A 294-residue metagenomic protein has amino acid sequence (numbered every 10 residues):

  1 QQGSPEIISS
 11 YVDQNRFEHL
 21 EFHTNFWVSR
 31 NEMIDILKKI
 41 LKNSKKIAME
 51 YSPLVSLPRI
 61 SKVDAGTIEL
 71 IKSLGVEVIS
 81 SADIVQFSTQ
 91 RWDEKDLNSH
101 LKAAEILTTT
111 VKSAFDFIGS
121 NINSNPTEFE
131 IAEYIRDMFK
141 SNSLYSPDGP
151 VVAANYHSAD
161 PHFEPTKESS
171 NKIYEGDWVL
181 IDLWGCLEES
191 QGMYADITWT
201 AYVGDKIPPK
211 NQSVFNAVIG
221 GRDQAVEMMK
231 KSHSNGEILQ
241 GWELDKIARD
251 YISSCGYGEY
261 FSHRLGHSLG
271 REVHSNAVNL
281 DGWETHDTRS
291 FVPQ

Functional and structural regions predicted by a protein language model:
Q1-Q294: Active-site neighborhoods and metal-handling regions in enzymes and metal-associated proteins
